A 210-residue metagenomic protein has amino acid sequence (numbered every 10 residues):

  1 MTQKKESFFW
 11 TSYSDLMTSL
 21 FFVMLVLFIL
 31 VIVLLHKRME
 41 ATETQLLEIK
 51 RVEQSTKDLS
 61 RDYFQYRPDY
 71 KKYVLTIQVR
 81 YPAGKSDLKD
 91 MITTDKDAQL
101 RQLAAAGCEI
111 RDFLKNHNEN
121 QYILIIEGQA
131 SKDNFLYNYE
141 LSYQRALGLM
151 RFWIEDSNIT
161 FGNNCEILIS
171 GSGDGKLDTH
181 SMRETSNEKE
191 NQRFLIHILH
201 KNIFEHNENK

Functional and structural regions predicted by a protein language model:
M1-E53: Short terminal targeting/anchoring segments
T44-L47, A98-R101, Q144, G148: A general alpha-helical scaffold signature found inside nucleotide-binding enzyme cores
T44-Y63, P68-K71: PAS/LOV and related PAS-like sensory modules
Y66-A106, D133-L136: Short, solvent-exposed beta-strand/turn patches at coil↔beta or beta↔helix junctions that act as interaction loops
D69-I77, G84, N120-Y122, C165 (+1 more regions): Envelope-exposed proteins and targeting segments
S86-L88, N138, M182, N209-K210: Short coil/turn segments at secondary-structure boundaries
D87-I125, I154, I196, F204 (+1 more regions): Periplasmic peptidoglycan-binding/anchoring modules of Gram-negative envelope and division proteins
E127-H200: Periplasmic OmpA-like peptidoglycan-binding domain that tethers envelope proteins to the cell wall
